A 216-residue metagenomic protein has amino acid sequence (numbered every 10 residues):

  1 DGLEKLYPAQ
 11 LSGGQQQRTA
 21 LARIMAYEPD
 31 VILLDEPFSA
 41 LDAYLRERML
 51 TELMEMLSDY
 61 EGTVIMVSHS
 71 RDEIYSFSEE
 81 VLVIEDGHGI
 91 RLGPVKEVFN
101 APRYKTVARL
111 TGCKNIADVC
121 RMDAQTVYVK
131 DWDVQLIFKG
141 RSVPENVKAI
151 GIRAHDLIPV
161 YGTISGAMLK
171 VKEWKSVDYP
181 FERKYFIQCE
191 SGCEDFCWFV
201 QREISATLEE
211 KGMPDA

Functional and structural regions predicted by a protein language model:
Y7-L11, Q15: Conserved ABC ATPase signature
L21: Hydrophobic anchor residue at the start of the ABC signature
A26-D30: A short, proline-enriched helix->beta-strand linker immediately N-terminal to the Walker B motif in ABC-type P-loop
I32-E36: Catalytic Walker B motif of ABC-type/P-loop ATPase nucleotide-binding domains
I74-S76: A short, surface-exposed alpha-helical micro-motif characterized by mixed small hydrophobic and charged/polar residues
D86-G87: Conserved ABC ATPase "signature" C-loop
K114, Q125-A216: Non-catalytic connector elements of ABC transporters
